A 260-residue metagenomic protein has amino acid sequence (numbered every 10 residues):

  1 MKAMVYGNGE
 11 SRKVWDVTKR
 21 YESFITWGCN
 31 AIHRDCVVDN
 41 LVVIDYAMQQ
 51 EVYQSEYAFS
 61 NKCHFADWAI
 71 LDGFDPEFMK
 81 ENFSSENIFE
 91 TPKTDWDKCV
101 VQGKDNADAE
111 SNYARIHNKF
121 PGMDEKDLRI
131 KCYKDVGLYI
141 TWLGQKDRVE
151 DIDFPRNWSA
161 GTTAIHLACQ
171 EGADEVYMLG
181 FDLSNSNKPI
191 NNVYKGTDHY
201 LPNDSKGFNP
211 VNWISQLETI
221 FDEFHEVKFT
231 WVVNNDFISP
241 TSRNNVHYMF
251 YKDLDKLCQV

Functional and structural regions predicted by a protein language model:
M1-V260: Metal-ion/cofactor- or nucleotide/acyl-coenzyme-handling active-site neighborhoods
